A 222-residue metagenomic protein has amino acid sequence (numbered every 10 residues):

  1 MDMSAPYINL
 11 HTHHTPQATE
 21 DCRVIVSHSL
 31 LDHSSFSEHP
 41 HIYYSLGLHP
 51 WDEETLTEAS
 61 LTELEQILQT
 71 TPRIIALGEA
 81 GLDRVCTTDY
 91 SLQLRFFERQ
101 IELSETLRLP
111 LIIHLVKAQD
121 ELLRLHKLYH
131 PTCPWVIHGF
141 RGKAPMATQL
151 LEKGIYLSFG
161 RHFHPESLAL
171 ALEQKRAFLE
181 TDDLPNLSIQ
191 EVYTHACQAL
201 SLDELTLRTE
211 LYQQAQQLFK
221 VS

Functional and structural regions predicted by a protein language model:
M1-S222: Mid-domain alpha/beta scaffold segments of enzyme catalytic cores
